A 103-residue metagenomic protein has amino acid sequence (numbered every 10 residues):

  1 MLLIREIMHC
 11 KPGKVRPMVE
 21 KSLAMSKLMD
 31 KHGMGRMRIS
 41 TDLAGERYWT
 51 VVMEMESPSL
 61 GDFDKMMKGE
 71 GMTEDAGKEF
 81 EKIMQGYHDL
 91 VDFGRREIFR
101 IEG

Functional and structural regions predicted by a protein language model:
M1-L2, G103: Absolute protein N-terminus
L3-M8: Active-site-flanking beta-strand signature of metal-NTP-handling nucleotidyl enzymes and homologous cyclase-like
H9, E54-E56: Short hydrophobic/aromatic beta-strand micro-patches that form the beta-sheet surface supporting nucleotide- or nucleic
H9-E20: Short, surface-exposed ligand-recognition loops at beta-strand->loop->(often short) alpha-helix junctions that present
E20-R38, E56-R95: An amphipathic, aromatic/His-enriched active-site/gating alpha helix that lines ligand/cofactor pockets
T41-R47, Y87: A short beta-turn/loop motif at secondary-structure boundaries
G94-E102: Long, low-complexity, Ser/Thr/Gly/Pro-rich intrinsically disordered segments that act as flexible linkers and assembly
